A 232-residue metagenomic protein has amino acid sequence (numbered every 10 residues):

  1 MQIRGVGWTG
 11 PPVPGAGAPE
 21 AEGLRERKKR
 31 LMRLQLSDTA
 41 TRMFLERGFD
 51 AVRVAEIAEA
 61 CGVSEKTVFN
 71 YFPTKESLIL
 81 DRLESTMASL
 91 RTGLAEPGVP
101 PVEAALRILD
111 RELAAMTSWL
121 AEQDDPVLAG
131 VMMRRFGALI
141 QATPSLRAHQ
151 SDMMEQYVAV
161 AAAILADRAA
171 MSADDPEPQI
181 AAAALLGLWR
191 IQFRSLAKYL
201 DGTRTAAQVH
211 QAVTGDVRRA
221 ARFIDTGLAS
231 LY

Functional and structural regions predicted by a protein language model:
M1-P14, R194-Y232: C-terminal peripheral helix-coil segments that are non-catalytic and often amphipathic
M1-V63: Basic, helix-initiating cap at the start of DNA-binding domains
M32, T86, L109, M153-Y157 (+1 more regions): Hydrophobic/aromatic residues within well-ordered alpha-helical segments
G62-F72: Short hydrophobic/aromatic patch on the recognition helix
T74-I79, S85, S89-L90: Short amphipathic alpha-helical segment with a characteristic S/N-K-E followed by hydrophobic residues
A88-R135: Hydrophobic alpha-helical connector segments
T143, M154-Q179: Hydrophobic alpha-helical bundle segments that form small-molecule/ligand-binding pockets
L186-R190: Alpha-helical transmembrane segments of multipass membrane proteins
